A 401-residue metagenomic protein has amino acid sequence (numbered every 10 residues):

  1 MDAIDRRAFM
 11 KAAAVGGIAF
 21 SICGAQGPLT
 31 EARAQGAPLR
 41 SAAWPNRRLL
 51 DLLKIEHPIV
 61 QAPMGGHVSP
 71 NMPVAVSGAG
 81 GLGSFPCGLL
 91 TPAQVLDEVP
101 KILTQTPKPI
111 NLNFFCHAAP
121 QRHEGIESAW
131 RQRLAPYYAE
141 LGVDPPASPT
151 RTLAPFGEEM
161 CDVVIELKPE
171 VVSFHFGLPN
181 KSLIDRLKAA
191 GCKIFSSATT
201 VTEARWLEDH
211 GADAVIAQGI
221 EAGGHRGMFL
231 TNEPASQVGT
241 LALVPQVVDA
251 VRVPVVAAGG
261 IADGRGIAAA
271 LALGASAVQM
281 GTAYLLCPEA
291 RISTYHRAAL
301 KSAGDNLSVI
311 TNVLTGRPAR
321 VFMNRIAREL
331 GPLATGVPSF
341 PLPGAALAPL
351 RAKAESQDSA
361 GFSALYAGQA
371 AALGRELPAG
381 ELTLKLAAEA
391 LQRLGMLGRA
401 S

Functional and structural regions predicted by a protein language model:
M1-G17: N-terminal secretory signal peptides and thylakoid transit peptides that target proteins across membranes
D2-A3, G88, S197, R375: A structural signal for short, well-ordered beta-strand elements
K11, G78, D209, A272 (+1 more regions): Phosphate-coordinating loops and pocket residues in cytosolic domains that bind phosphorylated ligands
G16-G24: Bacterial N-terminal signal peptides
G24-A43: C-terminal segment of N-terminal export signals and the immediately downstream linker at the start of the mature
P38-A250, L386: Active-site entrance/lid segments in N-terminal catalytic domains of soluble metabolic enzymes
A135, H225-L230, P234-V256, I261-S401: Conserved active-site-proximal phosphate/metal-binding subdomains
